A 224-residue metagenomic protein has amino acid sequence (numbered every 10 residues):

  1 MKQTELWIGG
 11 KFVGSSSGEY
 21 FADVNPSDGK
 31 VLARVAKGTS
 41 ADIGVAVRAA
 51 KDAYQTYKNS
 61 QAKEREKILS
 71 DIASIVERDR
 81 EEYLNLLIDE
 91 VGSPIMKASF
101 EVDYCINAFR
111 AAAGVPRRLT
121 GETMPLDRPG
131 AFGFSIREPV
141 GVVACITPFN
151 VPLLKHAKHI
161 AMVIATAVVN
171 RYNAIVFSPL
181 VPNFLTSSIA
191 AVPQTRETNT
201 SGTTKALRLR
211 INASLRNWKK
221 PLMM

Functional and structural regions predicted by a protein language model:
M1-D28: Hydrophobic face of amphipathic alpha-helices that form TPR/SEL1-like repeat modules and related alpha-solenoid
G10, G29, R65, F109 (+1 more regions): Residue-level signature of catalytic and energy-coupling elements of molecular machines, predominantly ATP/GTP-dependent
N25, K37, R137: Conserved strand-loop elements at the edges of beta-sheets that form or border functional pockets
L32-L119, G130: Glycine-rich loop-to-alpha-helix module at the N-terminal edge of alpha/beta enzyme cores
E122-R171: Conserved small-residue-rich beta-alpha loop and adjacent elements that most often cradle the phosphate/pyrophosphate
T166, Y172-N173, F177-P179, N183 (+3 more regions): Low-acidity, Ser/Thr- and Arg-rich intrinsically disordered low-complexity segments
